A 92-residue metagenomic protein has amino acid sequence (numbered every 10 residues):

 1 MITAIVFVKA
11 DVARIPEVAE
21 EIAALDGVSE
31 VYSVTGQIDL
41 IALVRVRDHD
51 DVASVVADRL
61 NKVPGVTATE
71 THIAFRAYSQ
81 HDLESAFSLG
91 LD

Functional and structural regions predicted by a protein language model:
M1-D92: A compositional/biophysical signature of low hydrophobicity enriched in polar/charged and small residues
